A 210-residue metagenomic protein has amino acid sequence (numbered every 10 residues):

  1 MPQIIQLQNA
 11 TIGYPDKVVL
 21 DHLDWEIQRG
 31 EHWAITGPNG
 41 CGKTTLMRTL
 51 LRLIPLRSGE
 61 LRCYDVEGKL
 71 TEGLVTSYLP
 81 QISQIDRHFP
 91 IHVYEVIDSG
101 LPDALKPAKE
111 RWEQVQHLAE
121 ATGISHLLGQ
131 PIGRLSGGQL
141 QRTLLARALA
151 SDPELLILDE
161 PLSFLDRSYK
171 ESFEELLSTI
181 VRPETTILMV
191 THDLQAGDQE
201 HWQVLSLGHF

Functional and structural regions predicted by a protein language model:
L51: Helix-to-loop junction immediately C-terminal to a conserved catalytic motif
E110-L127: Conserved ABC ATPase "signature" region
P131-L135: Conserved ABC ATPase signature
L145: Hydrophobic anchor residue at the start of the ABC signature
D152: Conserved catalytic motifs of ABC-family nucleotide-binding domains
L156-E160: Catalytic Walker B motif of ABC-type/P-loop ATPase nucleotide-binding domains
T191-H192: H-loop/switch region of ABC-family ATPase nucleotide-binding domains
